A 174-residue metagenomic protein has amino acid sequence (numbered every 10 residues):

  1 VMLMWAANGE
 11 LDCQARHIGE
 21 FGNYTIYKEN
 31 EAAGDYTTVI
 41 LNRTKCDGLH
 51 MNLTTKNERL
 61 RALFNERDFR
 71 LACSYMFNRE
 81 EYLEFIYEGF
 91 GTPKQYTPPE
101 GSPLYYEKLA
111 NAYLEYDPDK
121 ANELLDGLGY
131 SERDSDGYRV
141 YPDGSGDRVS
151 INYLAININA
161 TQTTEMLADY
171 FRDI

Functional and structural regions predicted by a protein language model:
V1-E88, T92-P93, G101-I174: Extracytoplasmic/periplasmic ligand-capture domains
